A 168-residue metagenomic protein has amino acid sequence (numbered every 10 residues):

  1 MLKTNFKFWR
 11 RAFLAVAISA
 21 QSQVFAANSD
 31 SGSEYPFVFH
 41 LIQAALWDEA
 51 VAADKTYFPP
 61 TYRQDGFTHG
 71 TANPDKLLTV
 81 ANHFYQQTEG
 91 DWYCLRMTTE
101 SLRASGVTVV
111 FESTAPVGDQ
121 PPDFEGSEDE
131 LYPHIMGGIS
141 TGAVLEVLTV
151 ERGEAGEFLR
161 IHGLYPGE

Functional and structural regions predicted by a protein language model:
L2-A12: Bacterial N-terminal signal peptides that target proteins for export
R11-Q21: Bacterial N-terminal signal peptides
V24-A26: Boundary at the C-terminal end of the N-terminal hydrophobic targeting segment
D30-E168: Conserved, structured core segments of small domains
